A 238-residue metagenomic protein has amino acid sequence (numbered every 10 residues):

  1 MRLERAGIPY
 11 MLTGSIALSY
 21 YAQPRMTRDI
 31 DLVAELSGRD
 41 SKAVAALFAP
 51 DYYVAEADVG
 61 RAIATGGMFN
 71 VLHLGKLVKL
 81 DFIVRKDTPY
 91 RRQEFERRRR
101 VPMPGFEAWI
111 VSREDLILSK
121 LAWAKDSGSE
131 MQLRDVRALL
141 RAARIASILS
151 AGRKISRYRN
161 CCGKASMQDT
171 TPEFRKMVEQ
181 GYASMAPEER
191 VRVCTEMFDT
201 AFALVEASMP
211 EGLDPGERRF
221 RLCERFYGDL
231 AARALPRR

Functional and structural regions predicted by a protein language model:
M1-S166: Compositionally biased terminal segments of proteins
L149-S150, Y158-C161, M167-R238: N-terminus-biased detector of the onset of the functional/mature region
